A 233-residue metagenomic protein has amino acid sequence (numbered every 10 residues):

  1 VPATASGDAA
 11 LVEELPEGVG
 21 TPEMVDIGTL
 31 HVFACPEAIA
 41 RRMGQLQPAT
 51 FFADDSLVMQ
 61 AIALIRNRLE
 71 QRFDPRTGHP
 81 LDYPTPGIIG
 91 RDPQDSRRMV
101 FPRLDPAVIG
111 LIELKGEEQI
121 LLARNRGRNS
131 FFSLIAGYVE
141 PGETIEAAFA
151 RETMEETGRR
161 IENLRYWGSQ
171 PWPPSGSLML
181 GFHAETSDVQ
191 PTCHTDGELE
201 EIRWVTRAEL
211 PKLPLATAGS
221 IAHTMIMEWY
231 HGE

Functional and structural regions predicted by a protein language model:
V1-Q71, N129-F132, D196-E233: Nudix hydrolase/Nudix homology domain
A34, Q170-C193: Active-site-adjacent beta-strand/loop module that shapes the phosphate/pyrophosphate-binding cleft
E70-Q71, G78, I89: Residues immediately within or flanking Cys/His clusters that coordinate Zn2+ in small zinc-binding modules
P75-T77, L114: Short cysteine-rich loop/turn motifs with clustered Cys
T85, I89-L134, Y138, R160-I161 (+1 more regions): N-terminal strand-loop-strand
M99-P102, H194, A216: Short Gly/Pro-enriched turn/cap motifs at secondary-structure boundaries
P106-V108, L178-L180, E200: Change "...and in nucleic-acid phosphodiester-cleaving endonucleases..." to "...and in nucleic-acid processing enzymes
S133-G168, F182: The catalytic Nudix box helix
